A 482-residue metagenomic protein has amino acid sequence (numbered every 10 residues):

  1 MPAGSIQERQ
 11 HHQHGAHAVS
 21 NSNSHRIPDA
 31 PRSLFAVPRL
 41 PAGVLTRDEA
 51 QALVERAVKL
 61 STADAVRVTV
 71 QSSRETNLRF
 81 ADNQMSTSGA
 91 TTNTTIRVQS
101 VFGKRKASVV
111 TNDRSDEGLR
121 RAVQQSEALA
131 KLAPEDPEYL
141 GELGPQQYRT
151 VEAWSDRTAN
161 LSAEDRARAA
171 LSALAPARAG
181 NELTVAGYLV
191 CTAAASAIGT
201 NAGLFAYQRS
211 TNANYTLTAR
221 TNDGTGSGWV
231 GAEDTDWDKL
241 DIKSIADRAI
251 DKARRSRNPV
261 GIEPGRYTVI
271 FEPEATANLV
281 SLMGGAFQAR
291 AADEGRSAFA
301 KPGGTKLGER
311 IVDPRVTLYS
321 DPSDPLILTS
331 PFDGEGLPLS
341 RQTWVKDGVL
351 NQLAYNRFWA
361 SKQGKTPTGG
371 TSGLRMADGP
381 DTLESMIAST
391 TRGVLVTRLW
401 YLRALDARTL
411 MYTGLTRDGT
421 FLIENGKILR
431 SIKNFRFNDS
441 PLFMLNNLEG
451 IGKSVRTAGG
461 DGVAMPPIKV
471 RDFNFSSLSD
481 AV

Functional and structural regions predicted by a protein language model:
P2-I6, H14-S330, L337, K346-D347 (+4 more regions): Active-site bordering "gate/hinge" segments that shape substrate access to catalytic or cofactor-binding pockets
V37, E294, P302-V482: Dual-mode signal for accessory low-complexity, basic/Gly-rich regions
